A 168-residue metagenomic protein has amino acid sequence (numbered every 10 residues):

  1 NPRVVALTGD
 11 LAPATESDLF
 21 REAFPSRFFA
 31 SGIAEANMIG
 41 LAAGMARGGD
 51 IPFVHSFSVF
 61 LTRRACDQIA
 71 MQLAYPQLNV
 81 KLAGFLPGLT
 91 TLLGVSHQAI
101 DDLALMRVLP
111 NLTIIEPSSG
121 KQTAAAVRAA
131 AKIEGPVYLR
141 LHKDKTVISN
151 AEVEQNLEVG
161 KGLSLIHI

Functional and structural regions predicted by a protein language model:
N1-R140, K145-N150, E154-K161: Thiamine diphosphate
I166-I168: Conserved small/polar residues in nucleotide/adenosyl-binding loops
